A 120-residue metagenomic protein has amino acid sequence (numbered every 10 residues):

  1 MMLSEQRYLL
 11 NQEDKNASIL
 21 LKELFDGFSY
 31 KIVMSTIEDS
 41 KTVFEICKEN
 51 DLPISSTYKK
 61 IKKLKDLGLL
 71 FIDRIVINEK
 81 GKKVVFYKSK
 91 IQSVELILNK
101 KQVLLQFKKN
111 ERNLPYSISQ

Functional and structural regions predicted by a protein language model:
M2-K22: Short, Lys/Arg-enriched N-terminal segment that forms or immediately precedes the first helix of a structured domain
A17-D26, T42, D73-L98: Short, cationic-aromatic polyanion-contact patches
T36-D39: Short helix-to-turn junction characteristic of helix-turn-helix DNA-binding domains, especially the helix
E45-E49, L64: A short acidic, leucine-rich amphipathic alpha-helix
I91-Q120: Amphipathic alpha-helical dimerization/coiled-coil segments that flank or bridge DNA-binding/regulatory modules
